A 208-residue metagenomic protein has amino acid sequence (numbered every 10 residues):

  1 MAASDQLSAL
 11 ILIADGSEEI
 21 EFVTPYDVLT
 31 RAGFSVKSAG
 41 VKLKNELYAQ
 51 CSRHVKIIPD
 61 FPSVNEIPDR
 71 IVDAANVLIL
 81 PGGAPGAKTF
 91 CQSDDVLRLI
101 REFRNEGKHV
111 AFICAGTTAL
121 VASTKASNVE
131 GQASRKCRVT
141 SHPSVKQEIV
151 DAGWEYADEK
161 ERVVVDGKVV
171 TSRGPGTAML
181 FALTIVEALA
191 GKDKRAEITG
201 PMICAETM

Functional and structural regions predicted by a protein language model:
M1-K108, A119-R138, E148-K160, V164-M208: Extended, subdomain-level signal for the structured scaffold at the beginning of enzyme domains
I113-A115: Short, thiol/selenol-centered motifs that function as redox-active sites or metal-ligating centers
V145: Conserved short alpha-helix immediately C-terminal to the canonical SAM/SAH-binding motif I of Rossmann-like
